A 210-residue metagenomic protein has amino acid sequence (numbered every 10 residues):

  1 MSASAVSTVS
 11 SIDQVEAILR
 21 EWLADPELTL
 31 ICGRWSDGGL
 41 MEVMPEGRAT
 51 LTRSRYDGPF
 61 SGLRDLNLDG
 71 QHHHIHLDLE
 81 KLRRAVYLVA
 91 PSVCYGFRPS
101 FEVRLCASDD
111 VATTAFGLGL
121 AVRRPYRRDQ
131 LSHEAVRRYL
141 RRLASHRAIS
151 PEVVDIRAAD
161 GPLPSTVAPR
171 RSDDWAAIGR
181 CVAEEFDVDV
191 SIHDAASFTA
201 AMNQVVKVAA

Functional and structural regions predicted by a protein language model:
M1-A210: Eukaryotic intrinsically disordered, low-complexity regulatory linkers and tails enriched in Ser/Thr/Pro
